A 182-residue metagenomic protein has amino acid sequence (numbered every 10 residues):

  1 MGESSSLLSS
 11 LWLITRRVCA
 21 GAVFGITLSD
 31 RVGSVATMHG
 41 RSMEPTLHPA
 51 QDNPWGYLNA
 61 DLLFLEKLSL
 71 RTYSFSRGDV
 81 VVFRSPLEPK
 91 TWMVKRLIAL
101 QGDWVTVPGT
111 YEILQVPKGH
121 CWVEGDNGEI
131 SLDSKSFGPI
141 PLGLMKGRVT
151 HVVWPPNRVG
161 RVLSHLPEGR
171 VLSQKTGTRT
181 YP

Functional and structural regions predicted by a protein language model:
M1-W92, E112, G143-L144, R148-P182: Protein maturation boundaries and topogenic segments
K90-T106: Mid-length scaffold segments of soluble, non-membrane domains
Y111-P117: Acidic loop->beta-strand submotif enriched in PP2C/PPM serine/threonine phosphatases
G125: Phosphate/adenylate-binding glycine loop and adjacent helical scaffold
